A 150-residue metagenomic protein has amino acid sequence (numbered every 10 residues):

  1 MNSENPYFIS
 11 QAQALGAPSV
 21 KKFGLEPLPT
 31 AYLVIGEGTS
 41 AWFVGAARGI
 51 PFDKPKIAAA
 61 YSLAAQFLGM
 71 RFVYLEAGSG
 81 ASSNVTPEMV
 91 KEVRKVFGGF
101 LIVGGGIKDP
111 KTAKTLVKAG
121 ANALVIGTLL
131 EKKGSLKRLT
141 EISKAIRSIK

Functional and structural regions predicted by a protein language model:
M1, A14-L28, S83-D109, L139-K150: Alpha-helix-loop-beta-strand connector modules within alpha/beta enzyme cores
M1-F8, A77, G106-I107, K118-L139: Glycine-rich phosphate-binding active-site loops on the catalytic face of alpha/beta enzymes
M1-L68, R147-K150: Conserved anion-binding
P29-I35, V73-L75, L101-G105, L124-I126: Hydrophobic faces of well-ordered beta-strands that scaffold small-molecule active sites in alpha/beta enzyme cores
F43-P51, N84, I102-V103, K108-K118: Active-site-adjacent loop and "lid" segments of alpha/beta metabolic enzymes
V44-M89, E131-K133, R138: Glycine/Thr-rich beta-alpha phosphate-binding loop at enzyme active sites
A65, V93, L116, L124: Conserved, mostly hydrophobic/aromatic
L68, V96, K118-G120: Structural motif
